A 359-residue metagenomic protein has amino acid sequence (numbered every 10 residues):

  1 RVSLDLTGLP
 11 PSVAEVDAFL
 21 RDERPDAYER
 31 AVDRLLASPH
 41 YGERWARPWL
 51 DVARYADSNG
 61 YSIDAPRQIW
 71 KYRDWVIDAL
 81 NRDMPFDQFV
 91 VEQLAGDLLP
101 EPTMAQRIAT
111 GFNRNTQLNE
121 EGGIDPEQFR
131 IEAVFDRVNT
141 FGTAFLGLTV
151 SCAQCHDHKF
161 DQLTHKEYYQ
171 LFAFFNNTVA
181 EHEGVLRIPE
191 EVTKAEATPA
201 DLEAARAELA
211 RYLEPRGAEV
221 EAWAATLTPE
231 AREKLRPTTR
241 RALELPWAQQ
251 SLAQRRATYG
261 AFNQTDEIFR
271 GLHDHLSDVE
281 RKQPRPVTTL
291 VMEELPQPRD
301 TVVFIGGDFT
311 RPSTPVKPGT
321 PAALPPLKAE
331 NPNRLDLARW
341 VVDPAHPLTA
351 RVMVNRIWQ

Functional and structural regions predicted by a protein language model:
R1-E196, P296-T320, A350-Q359: Short, structured secondary-structure elements that scaffold catalytic or ligand/cofactor-binding regions
D5, D97, T110-N115, H182-Q359: Short, functional "switch" segments adjacent to catalytic/cofactor/reactive centers
